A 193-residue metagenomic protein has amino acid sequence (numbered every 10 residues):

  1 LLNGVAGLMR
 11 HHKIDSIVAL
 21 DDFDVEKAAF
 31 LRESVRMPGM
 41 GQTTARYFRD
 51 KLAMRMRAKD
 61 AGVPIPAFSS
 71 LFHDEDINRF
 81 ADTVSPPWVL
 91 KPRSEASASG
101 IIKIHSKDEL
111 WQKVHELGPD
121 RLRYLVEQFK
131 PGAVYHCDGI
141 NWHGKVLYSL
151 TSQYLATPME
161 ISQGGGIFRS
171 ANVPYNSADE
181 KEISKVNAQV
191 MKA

Functional and structural regions predicted by a protein language model:
L1-S70, R79: Conserved N-proximal alpha/beta basic substrate-recognition cap immediately N-terminal to, or forming the N-lobe
H11, G118-Y124, S184-Q189: Short Pro/Gly-enriched beta-strand edge/turn motifs at strand-loop
D22-F23, R49, F72-E75, H105 (+1 more regions): Short beta->alpha linker loops
S34-M37, K59, V84-S85, K107 (+1 more regions): Short, hinge-like loop/turn segments at secondary-structure boundaries
A58, A81-I104, R121-C137, S149-Q153: ATP-grasp fold ATP-binding core
L71, I101-S106, I140-W142: Short beta-strand-to-turn element immediately C-terminal to the catalytic PLP-Schiff-base lysine in fold type I
D76-F80, E109: Short acidic active-site motifs
D108, Q128-A193: ATP-dependent carboxylate/phosphate-activation module, predominantly the ATP-grasp catalytic core and closely related
